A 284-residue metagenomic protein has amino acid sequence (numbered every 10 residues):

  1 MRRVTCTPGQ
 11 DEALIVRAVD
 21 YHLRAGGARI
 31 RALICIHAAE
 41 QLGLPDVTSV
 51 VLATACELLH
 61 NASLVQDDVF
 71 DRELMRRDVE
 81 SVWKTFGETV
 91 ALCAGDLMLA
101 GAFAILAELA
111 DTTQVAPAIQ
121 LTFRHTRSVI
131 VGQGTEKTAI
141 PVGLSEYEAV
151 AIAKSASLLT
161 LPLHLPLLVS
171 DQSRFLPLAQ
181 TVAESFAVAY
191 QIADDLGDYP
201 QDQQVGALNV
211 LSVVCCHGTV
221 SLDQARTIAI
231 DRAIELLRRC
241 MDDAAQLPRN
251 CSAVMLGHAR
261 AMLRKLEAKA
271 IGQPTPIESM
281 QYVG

Functional and structural regions predicted by a protein language model:
M1-G284: All-alpha prenyltransferase/terpene-synthase fold signal
